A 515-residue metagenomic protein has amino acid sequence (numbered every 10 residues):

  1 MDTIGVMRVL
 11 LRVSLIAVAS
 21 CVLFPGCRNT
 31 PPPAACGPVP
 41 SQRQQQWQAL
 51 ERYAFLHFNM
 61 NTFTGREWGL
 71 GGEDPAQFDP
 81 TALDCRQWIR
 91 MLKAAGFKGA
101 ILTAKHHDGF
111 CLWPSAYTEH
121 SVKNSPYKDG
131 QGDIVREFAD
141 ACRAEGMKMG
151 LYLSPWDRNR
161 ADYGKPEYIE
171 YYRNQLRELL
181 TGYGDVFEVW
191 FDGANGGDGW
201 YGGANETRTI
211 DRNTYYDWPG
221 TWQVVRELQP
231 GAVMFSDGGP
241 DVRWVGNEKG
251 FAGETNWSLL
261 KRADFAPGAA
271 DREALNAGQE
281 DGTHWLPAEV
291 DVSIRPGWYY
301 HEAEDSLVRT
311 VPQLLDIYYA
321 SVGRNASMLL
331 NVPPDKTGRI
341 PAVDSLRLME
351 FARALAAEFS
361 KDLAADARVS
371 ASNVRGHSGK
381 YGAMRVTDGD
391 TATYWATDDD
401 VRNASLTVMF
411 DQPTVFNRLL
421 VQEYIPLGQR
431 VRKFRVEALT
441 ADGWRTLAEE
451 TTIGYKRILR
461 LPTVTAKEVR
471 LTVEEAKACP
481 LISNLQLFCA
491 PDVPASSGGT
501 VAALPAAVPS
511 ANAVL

Functional and structural regions predicted by a protein language model:
D2-S14: Bacterial N-terminal signal peptides that target proteins for export
G5-V6, V18, A502: Serine/threonine-rich, low-complexity intrinsically disordered segments
V18-P33: Bacterial Sec-dependent signal peptides at the C-terminal "C-region" and cleavage site
T30-D390, Y394-D400, T407-V408, L420-Q422 (+8 more regions): Mature catalytic domains of secreted/periplasmic carbohydrate-active enzymes
D398-A404, I425-P494: Trp- and acidic/polar-enriched beta-sheet ligand-binding modules for extracellular glycan and matrix recognition
N403, D411-R418, A466: Extended extracellular/luminal ectodomain segments enriched in beta-structured repeat modules
